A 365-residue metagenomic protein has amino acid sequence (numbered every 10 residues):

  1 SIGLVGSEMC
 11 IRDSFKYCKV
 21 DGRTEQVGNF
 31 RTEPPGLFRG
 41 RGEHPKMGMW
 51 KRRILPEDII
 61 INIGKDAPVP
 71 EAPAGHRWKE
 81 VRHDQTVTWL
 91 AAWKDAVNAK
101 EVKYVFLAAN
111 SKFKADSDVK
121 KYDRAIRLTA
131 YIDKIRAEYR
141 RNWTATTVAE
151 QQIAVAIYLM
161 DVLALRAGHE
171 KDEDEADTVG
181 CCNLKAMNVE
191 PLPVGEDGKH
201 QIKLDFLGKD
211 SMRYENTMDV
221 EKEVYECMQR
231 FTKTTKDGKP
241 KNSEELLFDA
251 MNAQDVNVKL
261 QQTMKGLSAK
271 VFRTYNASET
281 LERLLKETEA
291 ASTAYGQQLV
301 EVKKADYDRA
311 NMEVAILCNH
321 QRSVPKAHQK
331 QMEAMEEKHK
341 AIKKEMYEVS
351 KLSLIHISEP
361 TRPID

Functional and structural regions predicted by a protein language model:
S1, S7-E8, R12-L165: N-terminal, Lys/Arg-enriched amphipathic/low-complexity engagement segments that precede the first folded domain
S1-G6, I11, I355-D365: Single conserved hydrophobic/aromatic residue that forms the stacking wall/gate of nucleotide- or nucleobase-binding
P56, P68-P70, P191-P193, P325 (+2 more regions): Proline-rich intrinsically disordered, low-complexity coils
I63-V69, T178-G180, H356: Short linear motifs at secondary-structure transitions and domain/linker junctions
Y104-L352: Extended accessory and catalytic-adjacent subdomains in large enzymes
